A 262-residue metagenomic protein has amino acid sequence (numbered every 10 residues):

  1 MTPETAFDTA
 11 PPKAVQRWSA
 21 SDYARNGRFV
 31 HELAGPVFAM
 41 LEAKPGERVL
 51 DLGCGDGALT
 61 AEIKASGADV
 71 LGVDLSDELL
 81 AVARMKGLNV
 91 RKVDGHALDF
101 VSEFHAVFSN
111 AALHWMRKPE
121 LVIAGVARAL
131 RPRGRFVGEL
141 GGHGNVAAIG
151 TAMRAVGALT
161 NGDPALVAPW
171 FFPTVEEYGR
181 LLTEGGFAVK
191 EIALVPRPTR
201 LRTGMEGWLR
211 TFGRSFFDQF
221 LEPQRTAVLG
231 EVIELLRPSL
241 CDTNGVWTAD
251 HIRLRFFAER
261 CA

Functional and structural regions predicted by a protein language model:
T2-E47, A58-E62, L79-V82: Conserved class I S-adenosyl-L-methionine
L50-L98: Class I SAM-dependent methyltransferase SAM/SAH-binding core
H96-V107: A short acidic, Gly/Pro-enriched loop at the edge of an enzyme's catalytic core that lines a small-molecule cofactor
A106-P119, L140: A short SAM/SAH-binding and catalytic strip from SAM-dependent methyltransferases
M116-R117, L130-P132: Helix-to-beta-strand junctions that scaffold the AdoMet/dcAdoMet cofactor pocket in Class I SAM-dependent enzymes
E120, R133-R202, D218: Conserved catalytic/acceptor-binding region of the Class I
K190-N244: C-terminal helical/coil "lid" or tail adjacent to the Rossmann-like core of SAM-dependent
R210, L254-A262: Core SAM-dependent methyltransferase catalytic element
